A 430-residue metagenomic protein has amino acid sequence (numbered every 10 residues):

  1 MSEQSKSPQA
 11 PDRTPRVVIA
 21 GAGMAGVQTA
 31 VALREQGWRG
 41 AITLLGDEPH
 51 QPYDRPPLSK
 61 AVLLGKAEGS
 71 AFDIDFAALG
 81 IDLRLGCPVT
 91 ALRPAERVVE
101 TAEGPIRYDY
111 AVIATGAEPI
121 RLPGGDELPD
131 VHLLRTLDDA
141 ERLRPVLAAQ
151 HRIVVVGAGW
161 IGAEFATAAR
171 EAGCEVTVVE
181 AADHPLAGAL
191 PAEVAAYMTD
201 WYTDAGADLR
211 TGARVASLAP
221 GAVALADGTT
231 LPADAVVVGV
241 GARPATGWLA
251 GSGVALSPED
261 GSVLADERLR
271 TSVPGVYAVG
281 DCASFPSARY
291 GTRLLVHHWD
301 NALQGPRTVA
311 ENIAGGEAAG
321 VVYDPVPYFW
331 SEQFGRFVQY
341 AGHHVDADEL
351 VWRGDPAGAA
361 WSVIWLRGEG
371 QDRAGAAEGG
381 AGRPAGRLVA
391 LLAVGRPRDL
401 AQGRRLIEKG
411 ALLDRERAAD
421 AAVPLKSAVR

Functional and structural regions predicted by a protein language model:
S2-E3, P8-D82, A168-A189, L400-Q402: Beta1-alpha1 glycine-rich phosphate/pyrophosphate-binding loop at the start of Rossmann-like nucleotide-binding domains
S2-P15, S70-R152, A226, A235-G239 (+3 more regions): FAD-binding core/adjacent interface of flavoenzyme oxidoreductases
R13-P15, C282-P397: Mid-to-C-terminal Rossmann-like scaffold of FAD/NAD(P)H-dependent oxidoreductases
G21-M24, D47, R135, V156-I161: Glycine-rich Rossmann-fold phosphate-binding loop(s) that bind the pyrophosphate of adenine dinucleotide cofactors
E127-H151, A222-A224, T230-L303, T308 (+1 more regions): FAD-site-proximal beta/loop scaffold in flavoenzymes
L143, L413-R430: Cysteine/selenocysteine-centered motifs that mediate thiol-based redox chemistry or coordinate metal-sulfur cofactors
R152, W160-A216, N301, P325-W330: Rossmann-like dinucleotide-binding cores of NAD(P)H-dependent redox enzymes
P397-D414: A short, polar/charged loop-to-alpha-helix boundary motif
